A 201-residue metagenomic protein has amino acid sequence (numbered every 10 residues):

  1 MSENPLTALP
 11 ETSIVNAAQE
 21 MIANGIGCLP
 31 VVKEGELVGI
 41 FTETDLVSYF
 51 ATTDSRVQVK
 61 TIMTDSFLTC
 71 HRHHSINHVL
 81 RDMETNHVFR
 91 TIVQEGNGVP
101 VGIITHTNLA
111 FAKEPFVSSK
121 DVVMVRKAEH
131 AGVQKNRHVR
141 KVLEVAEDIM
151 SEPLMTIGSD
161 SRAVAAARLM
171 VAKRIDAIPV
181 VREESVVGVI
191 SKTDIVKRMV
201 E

Functional and structural regions predicted by a protein language model:
M1-E3, T42-T69, H74-E84, T105-M155 (+2 more regions): Tandem CBS (Bateman) regulatory domains
T7-G25, V32, C70-V88, V93-G96 (+5 more regions): The conserved cystathionine-beta-synthase
M21, L29-T44, M83, T91-N108 (+2 more regions): A glycine-centered beta-loop-beta connector
G35-E36, V57-V59, L68-T69, R90-T91 (+5 more regions): Short, surface-exposed, polar/charged, turn-prone segments marking secondary-structure boundaries
